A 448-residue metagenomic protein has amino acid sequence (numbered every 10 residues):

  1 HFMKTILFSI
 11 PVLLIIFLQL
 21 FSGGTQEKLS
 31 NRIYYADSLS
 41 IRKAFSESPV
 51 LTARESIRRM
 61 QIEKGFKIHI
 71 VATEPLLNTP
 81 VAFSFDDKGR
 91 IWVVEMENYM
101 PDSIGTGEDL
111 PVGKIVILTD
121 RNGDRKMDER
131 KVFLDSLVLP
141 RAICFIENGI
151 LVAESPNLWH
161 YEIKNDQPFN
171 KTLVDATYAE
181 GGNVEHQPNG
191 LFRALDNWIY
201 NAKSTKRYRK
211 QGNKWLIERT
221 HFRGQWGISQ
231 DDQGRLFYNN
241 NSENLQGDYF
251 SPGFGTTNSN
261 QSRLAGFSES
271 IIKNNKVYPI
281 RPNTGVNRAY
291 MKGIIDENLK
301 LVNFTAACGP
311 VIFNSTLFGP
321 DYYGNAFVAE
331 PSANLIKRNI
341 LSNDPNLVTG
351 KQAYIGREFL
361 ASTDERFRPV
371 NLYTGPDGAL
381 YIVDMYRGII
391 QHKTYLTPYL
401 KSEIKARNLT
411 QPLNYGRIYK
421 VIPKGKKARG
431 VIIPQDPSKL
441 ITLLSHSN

Functional and structural regions predicted by a protein language model:
H1-S30: Bacterial Sec-dependent N-terminal signal peptides
G24-S445: Beta-propeller domains with acidic blade repeats across secreted/periplasmic ectodomains and cytosolic WD/CNH propellers
